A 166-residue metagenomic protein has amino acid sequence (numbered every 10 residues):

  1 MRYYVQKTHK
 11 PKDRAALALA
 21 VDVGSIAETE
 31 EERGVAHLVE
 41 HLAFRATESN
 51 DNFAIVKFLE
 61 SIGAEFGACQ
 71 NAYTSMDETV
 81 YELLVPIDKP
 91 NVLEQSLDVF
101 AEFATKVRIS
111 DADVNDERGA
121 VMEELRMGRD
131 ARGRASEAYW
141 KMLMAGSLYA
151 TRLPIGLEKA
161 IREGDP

Functional and structural regions predicted by a protein language model:
M1-K12: N- or domain-start disorder-to-order transition segments that initiate the globular core
D13-L84, R134-A135, T151-L157, R162-G164: M16/MPP (pitrilysin/insulinase) zinc-metallopeptidase core fold and M16-derived inactive scaffolds
V39, S96-F100, Y139: Short alpha-helical scaffolding segments that buttress acidic/His motifs in well-ordered protein cores
R45-S49, L83-E117: M16/insulysin-pitrilysin zinc metalloprotease superfamily fold
V56-E60, V107-R126: Acidic/histidine-enriched alpha-helical segments
E82-V85, E117-M127, I155-E158: Conserved short loop/turn motifs at secondary-structure junctions
A120-L143: Short acidic/His-enriched helical or mixed secondary-structure segments at domain edges of catalytic enzymes and some
Y139-L143, S147, R152-P154: Acidic, His- and aromatic-enriched active-site or binding-groove loops in soluble protein domains that engage sugars
